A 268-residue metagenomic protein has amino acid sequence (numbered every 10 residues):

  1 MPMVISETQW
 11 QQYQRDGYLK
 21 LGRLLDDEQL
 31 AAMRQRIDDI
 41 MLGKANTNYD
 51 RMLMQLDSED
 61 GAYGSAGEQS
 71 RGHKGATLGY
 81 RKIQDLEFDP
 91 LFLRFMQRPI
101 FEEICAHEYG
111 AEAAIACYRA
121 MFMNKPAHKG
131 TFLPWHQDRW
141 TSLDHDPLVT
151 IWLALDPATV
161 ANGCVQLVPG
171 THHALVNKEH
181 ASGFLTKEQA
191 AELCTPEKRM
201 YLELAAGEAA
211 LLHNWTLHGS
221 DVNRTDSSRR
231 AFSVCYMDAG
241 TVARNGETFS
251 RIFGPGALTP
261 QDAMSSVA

Functional and structural regions predicted by a protein language model:
P2-R15, G22-L133, T141-S142, P255-L258 (+1 more regions): Non-heme Fe(II)-dependent double-stranded beta-helix
D26-D27, F122-M123, W140, A158 (+3 more regions): Short, solvent-exposed loop/turn segments at secondary-structure junctions
G43-R51, E68-R71, C164, H173 (+3 more regions): Non-heme Fe(II)/2-oxoglutarate
D89-R94, T195-M200, S220-D221: Active-site rim elements
E103-I104, A113, K129-Y201, T241-F249: Catalytic core of non-heme Fe(II) oxygenases with the double-stranded beta-helix
R119-A120, I151-L153, F232-Y236: A structural signal for short, well-ordered beta-strand segments
K198-L211: Short acidic-glycine-tyrosine-enriched beta hairpin
